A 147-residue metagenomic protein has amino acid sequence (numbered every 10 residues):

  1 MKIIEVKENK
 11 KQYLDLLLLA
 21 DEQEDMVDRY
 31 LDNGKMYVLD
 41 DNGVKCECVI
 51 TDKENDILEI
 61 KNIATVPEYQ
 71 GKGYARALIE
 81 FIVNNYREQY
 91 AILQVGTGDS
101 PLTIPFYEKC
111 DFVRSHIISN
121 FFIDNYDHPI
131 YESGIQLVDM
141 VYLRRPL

Functional and structural regions predicted by a protein language model:
M1-N9, V141, L147: Conserved N-terminal entry element of GNAT/NAT acetyltransferase domains
I4-P67, I79: Acetyl-CoA-dependent GNAT
G34-M36, L137-Y142: Short hydrophobic/aromatic beta-strand or adjacent loop that forms the aromatic wall/cage of a ligand/substrate-binding
D56, A91, V113: Short acidic/polar active-site loop segments enriched in Thr and Asp
Y69, G73-F81: Conserved acetyl-CoA pyrophosphate-binding loop and the N-cap/start of the following alpha-helix in GNAT-like
N85-D99: Conserved GNAT acetyl-CoA-binding A-motif
Q94-G96, E108, V113-G134: Conserved catalytic-core motifs of GNAT/GCN5-like acyltransferases
